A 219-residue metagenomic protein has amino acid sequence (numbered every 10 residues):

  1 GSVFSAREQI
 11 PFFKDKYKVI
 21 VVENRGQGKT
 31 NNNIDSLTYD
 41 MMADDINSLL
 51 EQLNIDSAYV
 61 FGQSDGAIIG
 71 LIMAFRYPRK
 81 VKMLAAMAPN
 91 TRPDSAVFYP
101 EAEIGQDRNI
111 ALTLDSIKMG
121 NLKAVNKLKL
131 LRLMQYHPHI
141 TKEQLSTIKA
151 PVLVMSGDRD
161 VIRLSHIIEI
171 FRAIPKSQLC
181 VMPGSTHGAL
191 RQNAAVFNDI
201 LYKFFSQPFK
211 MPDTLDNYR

Functional and structural regions predicted by a protein language model:
G1-K29: Conserved HGGG/HGGXW glycine-rich cap/lid loop of the alpha/beta-hydrolase fold
P11-F12, D158-S185, R191: Conserved loop-alpha-helix segment in the C-terminal half of the alpha/beta-hydrolase fold that carries the catalytic
E23, Y59, K82-A85: Residue in the alpha/beta-hydrolase core beta-strand immediately N-terminal to the catalytic nucleophile
D40-A58: Conserved acidic catalytic loop of the alpha/beta-hydrolase fold
I68-R76, K82-T113: Flexible "cap/lid" loop of the alpha/beta hydrolase fold
L128-Q144, D158: Active-site nucleophile elbow and catalytic-triad environment of alpha/beta-hydrolase enzymes
I148, V154-S156: Short beta-strand/loop motif that positions the catalytic acidic residue of the alpha/beta-hydrolase fold
P183-R219: Catalytic active-site module of serine/aspartate enzymes centered on a nucleophile-bearing elbow/loop
